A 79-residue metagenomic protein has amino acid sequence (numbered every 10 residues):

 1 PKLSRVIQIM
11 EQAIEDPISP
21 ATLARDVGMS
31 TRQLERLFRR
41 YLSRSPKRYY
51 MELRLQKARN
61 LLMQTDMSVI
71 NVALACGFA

Functional and structural regions predicted by a protein language model:
P1-I9, R25: An amphipathic alpha-helical interaction segment
V6, M10, L55-A58: Short alpha-helical "packing" element that flanks the helix-turn-helix/winged-helix DNA-binding module
Q12-D16: Short helix-capping/hinge SLiMs at alpha-helix to coil transitions
P17, A21, M29, R40-A79: Terminal helix-turn-helix DNA-binding modules in bacterial transcription factors
